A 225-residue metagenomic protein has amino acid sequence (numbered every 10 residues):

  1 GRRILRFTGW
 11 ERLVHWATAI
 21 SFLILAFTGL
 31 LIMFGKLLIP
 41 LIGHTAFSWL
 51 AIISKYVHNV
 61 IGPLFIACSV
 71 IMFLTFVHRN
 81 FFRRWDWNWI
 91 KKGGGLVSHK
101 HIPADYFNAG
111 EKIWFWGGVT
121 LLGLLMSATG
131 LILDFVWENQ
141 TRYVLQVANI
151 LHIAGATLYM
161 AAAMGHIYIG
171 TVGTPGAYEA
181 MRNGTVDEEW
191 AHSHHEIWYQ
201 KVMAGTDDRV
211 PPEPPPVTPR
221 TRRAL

Functional and structural regions predicted by a protein language model:
G1-L225: Membrane-embedded alpha-helical bundles that constitute the cytochrome b-like, heme-associated redox core of multi-pass
